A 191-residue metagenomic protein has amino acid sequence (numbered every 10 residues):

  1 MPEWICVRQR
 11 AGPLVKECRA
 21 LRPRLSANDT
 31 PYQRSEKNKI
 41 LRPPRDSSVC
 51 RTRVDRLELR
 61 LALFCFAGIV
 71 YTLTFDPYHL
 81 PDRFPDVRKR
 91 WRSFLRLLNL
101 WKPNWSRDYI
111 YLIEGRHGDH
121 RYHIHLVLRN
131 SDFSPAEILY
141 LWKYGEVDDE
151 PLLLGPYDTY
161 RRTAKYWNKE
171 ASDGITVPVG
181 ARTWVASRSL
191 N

Functional and structural regions predicted by a protein language model:
M1-H120, N130-N191: Right-hand nucleic-acid polymerase module
I124-L128: Cys/His-coordinated zinc-finger cores
